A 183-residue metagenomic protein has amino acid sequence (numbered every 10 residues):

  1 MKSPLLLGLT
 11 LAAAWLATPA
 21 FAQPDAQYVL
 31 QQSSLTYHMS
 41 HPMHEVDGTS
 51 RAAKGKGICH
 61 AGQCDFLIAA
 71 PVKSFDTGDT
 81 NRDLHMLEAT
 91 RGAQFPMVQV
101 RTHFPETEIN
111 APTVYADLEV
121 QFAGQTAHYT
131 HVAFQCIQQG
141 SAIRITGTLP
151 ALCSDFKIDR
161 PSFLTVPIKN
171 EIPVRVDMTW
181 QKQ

Functional and structural regions predicted by a protein language model:
M1-L9: Bacterial N-terminal signal peptides that target proteins for export
G8-A17: Bacterial N-terminal signal peptides
A22-Q183: Low-complexity, acidic/polar, glycine-enriched regions of mature
